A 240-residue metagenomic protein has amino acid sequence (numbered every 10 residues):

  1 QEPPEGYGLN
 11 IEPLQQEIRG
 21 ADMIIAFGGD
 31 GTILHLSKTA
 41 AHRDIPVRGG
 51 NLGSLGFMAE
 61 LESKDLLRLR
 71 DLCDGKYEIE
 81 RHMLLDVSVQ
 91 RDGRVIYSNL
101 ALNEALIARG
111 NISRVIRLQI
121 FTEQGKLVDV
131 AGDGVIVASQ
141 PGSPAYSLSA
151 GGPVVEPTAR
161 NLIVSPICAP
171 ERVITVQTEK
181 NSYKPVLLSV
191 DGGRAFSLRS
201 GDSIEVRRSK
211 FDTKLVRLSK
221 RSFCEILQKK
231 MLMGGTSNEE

Functional and structural regions predicted by a protein language model:
Q1-H42: N-terminal glycine-/serine-/threonine-rich phosphate-binding loop
I24, V47, V135-I136: Short, well-ordered beta-strand core segments
I25, G29, N51, A105 (+1 more regions): A residue-level signal for conserved active-site and pocket-lining positions in enzyme catalytic cores
H35, T39-G50, F57: Gly/Ser-rich helix-loop-strand patches that form or flank binding pockets for ribonucleotide-derived cofactors
L55-D133: Catalytic core of DAGKc-family lipid kinases
I107, E123-K126, P170-E240: ATP/nucleoside-binding phosphotransfer catalytic cores, i.e., glycine-rich phosphate-binding loops
V128-E171: Gly/Ser/Thr-rich active-site loops/lids in small-molecule metabolic enzymes that frequently grip phosphoryl groups
